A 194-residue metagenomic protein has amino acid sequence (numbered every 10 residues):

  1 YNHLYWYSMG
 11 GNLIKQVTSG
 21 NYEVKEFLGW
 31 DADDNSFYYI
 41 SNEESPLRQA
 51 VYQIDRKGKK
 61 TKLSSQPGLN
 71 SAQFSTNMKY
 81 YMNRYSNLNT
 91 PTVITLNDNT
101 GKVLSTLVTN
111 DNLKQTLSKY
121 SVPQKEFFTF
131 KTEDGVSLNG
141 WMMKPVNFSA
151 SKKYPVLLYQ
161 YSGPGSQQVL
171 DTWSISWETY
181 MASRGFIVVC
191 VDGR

Functional and structural regions predicted by a protein language model:
Y1, Y7-S8, T18, F37-S45 (+3 more regions): Beta-strand C-termini and the immediately following turn/loop, strongest in propeller blades
Y1-N2, P46-R48, P91, S151-K153: Short secondary-structure junction motifs
N2-H3, A50, G68, E126: Residue-level marker for the onset of beta-strands and adjacent loop->beta junctions in well-ordered domains
H3-Y5, A50-Y52, V93-T95: A short loop-to-beta-strand structural motif that recurs across blades of beta-propeller domains
Y7-A32, S41-E44, I54-N70, N99-Q124: Multi-bladed beta-propeller domains
R48-A50, V169: Long, heptad-repeat coiled-coil alpha-helices that serve as cytosolic signaling/dimerization stalks in transmembrane
Q49, K57-R84: Repeat-solenoid scaffold signature
S71-R194: Serine-hydrolase catalytic core recognition
